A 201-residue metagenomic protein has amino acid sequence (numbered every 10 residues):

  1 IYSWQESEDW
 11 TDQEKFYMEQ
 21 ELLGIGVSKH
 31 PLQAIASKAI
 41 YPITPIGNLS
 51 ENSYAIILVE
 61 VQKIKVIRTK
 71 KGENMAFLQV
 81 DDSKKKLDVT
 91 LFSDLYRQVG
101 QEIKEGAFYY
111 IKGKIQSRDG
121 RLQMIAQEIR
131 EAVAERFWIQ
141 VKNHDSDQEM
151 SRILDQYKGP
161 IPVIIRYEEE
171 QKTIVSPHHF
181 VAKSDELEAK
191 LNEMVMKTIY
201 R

Functional and structural regions predicted by a protein language model:
I1-R201: Noncatalytic, beta-rich nucleic-acid-contacting surfaces in large DNA/RNA-processing enzymes
